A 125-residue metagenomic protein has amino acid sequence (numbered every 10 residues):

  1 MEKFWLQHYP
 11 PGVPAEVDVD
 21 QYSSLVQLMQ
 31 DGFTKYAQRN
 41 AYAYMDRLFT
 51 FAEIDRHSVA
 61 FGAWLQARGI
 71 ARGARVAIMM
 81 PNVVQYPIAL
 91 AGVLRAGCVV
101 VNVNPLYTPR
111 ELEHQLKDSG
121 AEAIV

Functional and structural regions predicted by a protein language model:
E2-F4, D18-N40: A short N-terminal helical cap/helix-turn-helix that marks the beginning of AMP-binding/adenylate-forming
W5-E16: Short, contiguous pre-domain boundary segments
V17-Q21, Q38-V83, P87-A91, T108-E113 (+1 more regions): Conserved AMP-binding/adenylate-forming core of the ANL superfamily
A77, A123-V125: Structural motif
G97: Structured binding elements
V103-N104: Short beta->alpha connector loops at strand-helix junctions that form conserved, small/polar/Pro-enriched
D118-E122: Active-site charged/polar residues at nucleotide-handling catalytic sites that mediate phosphoryl, nucleotidyl
